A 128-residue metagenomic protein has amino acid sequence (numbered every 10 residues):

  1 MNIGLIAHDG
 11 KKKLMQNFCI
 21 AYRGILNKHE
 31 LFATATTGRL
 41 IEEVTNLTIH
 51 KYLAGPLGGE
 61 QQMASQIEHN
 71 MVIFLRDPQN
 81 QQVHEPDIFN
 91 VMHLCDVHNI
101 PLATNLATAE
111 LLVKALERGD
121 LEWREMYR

Functional and structural regions predicted by a protein language model:
K13-G24: Histidine-anchored nucleotide/phosphate-binding helix
K28-T37: Short internal beta-strands
E30, L47-L57, W123-M126: Short hydrophobic/aromatic-enriched beta-strand-loop microsegments
G59-V97: Mid-chain, well-packed structural core segment of small domains
M92-L112: Short, acidic/small-residue loops that bind anionic groups at enzyme active sites
A107-R128: Short, glycine-/small-residue-rich phosphate/pyrophosphate-handling segment
